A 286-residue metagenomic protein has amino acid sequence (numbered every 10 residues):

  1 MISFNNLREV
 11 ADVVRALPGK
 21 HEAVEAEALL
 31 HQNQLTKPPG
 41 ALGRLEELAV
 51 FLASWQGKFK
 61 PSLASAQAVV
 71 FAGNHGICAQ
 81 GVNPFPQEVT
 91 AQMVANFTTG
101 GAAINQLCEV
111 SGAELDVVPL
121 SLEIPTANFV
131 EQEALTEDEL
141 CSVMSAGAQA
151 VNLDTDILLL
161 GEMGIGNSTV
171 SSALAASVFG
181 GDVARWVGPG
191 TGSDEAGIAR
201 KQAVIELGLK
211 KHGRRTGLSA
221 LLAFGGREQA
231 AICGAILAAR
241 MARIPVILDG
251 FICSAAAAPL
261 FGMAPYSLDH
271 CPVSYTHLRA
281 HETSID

Functional and structural regions predicted by a protein language model:
I2-N33, K37, E46-D138: Extended, charged alpha/beta regions that create polyanion-binding interfaces
F85-V89, A173-R185, M263-L268: A glycine- and small-aliphatic-rich helix-loop capping segment at beta-alpha/alpha-beta transitions that lines
V118-A148, I205-R215, L222: Small/polar-residue-rich loop-to-helix segments that shape phosphate-bearing ligand pockets
A134-N167, S177-V178, G192: Glycine-rich, mobile lid/loop segments that gate access to catalytic sites or pores
I165-S172, Q229-I232, C253-A257: Short glycine/serine/threonine-rich phosphate/pyrophosphate-binding segments that cradle anionic phosphate groups
V170-G225, A231: Phosphate/pyrophosphate-binding betaalpha-module
G234-S254, A258-G262, H270-C271: Hydrophobic alpha-helical bundle architecture
T276-T283: Conserved small/polar residues in nucleotide/adenosyl-binding loops
